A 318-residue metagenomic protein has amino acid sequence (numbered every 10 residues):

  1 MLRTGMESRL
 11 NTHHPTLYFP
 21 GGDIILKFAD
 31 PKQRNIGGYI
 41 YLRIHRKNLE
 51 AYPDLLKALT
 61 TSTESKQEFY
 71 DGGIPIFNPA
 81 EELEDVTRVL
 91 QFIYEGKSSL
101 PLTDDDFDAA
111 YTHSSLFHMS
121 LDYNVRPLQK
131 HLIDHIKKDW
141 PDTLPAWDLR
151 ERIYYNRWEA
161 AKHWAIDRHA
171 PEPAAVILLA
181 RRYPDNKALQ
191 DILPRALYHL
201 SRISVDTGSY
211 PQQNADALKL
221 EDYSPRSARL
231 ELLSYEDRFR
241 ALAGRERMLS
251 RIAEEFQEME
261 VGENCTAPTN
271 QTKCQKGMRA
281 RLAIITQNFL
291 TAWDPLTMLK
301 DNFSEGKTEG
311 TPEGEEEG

Functional and structural regions predicted by a protein language model:
M1-E50, P79, E84, R88-H113: N-terminal BTB/POZ boundary and linker segment
D30-L42, S65-E68, P101-D106, Y183-Q190 (+1 more regions): Intrinsically disordered, low-complexity coil segments
K47, S115-H135, A175-H199: A structural feature that tracks compact, well-ordered secondary-structure segments with a strong bias toward
L49-T60: Short active-site loop/helix that positions an aromatic residue
L59-I74: Cytochrome P450 substrate-recognition site 1
D71, E81-L83, Y94, F107-E159 (+1 more regions): Acidic, polar low-complexity intrinsically disordered regions
P141-G318: Acidic, serine/threonine- and proline-rich low-complexity regulatory tracts
